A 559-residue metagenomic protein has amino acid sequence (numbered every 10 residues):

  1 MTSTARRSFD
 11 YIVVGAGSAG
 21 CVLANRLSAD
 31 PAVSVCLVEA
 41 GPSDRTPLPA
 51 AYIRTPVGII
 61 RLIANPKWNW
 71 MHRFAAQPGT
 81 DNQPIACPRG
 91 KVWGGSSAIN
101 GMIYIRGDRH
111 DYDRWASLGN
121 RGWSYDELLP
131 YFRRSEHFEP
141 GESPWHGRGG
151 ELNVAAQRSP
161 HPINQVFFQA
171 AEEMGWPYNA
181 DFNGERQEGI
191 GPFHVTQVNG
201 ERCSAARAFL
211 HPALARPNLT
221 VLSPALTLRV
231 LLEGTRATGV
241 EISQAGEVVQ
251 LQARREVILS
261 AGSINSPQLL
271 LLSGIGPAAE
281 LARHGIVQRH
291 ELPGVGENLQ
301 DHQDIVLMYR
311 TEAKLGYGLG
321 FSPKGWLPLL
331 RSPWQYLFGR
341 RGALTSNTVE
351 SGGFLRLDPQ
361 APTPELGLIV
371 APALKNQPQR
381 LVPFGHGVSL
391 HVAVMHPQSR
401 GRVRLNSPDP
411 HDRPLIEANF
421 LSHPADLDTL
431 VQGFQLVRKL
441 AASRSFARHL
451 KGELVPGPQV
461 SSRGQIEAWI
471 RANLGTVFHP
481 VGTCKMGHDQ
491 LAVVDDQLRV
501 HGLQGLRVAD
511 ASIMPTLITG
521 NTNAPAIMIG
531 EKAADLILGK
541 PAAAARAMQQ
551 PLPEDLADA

Functional and structural regions predicted by a protein language model:
M1-A559: N-terminal redox-cofactor-binding region of secreted/periplasmic oxidoreductases
